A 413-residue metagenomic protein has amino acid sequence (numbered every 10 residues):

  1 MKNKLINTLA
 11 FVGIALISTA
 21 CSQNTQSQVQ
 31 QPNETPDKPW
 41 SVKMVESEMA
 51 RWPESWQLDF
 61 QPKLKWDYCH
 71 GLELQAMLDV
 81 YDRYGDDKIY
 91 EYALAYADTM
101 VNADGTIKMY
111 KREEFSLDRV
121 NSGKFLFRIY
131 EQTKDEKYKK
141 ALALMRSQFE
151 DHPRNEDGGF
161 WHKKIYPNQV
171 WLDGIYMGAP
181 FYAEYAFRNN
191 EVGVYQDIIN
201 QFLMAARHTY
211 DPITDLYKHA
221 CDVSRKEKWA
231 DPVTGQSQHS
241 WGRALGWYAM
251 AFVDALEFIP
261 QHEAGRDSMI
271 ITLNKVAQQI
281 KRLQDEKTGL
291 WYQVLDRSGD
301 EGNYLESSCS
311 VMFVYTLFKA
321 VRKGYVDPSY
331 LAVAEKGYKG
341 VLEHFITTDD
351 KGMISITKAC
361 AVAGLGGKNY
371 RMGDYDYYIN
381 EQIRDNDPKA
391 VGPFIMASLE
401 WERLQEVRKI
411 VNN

Functional and structural regions predicted by a protein language model:
M1-A10: Bacterial N-terminal signal peptides that target proteins for export
S18-A20: C-terminal motif of bacterial Sec signal peptides marking the signal peptidase cleavage site
V29, N33-C69, R83-Y90, T99-L117 (+6 more regions): CBM-like carbohydrate-recognition segments
D37-Q57, E91-M109, K140-G159, V192-K228 (+2 more regions): Long, well-ordered core segments of solenoidal/helical folds
A50-W56, V101-K108, G159-K164, S224-Q238 (+2 more regions): Acidic/His metal-coordination segments adjacent to aromatic residues that form catalytic metal sites in metalloenzymes
Y84, Y185-Q196, A255-D267, A320-P328: Inter-helical turn/loop segments and adjacent helix faces that build the functional surface of alpha-helical bundle
G105, R112, S116-A179: Extracytoplasmic mature domains of secreted/periplasmic and thylakoid-lumen proteins
A249-S298, G302: Oxyanion-binding "anion nests"
